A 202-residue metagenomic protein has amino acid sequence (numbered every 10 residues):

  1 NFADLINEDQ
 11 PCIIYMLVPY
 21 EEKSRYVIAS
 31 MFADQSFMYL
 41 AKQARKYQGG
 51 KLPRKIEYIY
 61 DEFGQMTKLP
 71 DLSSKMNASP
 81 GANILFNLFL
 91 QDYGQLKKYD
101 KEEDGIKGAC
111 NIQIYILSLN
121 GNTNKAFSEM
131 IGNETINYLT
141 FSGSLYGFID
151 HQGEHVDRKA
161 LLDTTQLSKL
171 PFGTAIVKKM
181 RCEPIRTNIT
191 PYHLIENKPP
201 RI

Functional and structural regions predicted by a protein language model:
N1-I84, K97, K101, T165-P171 (+2 more regions): P-loop NTPase motor domains
I14, N87, Q113-I114: Hydrophobic/aromatic beta-strand patches that form the interior of the parallel beta-sheet core in alpha/beta enzyme
P19, F63, Q91-Y93, S118-L119: Histidine- and/or cysteine-centered catalytic micro-motif in compact active-site loops
S74-N77, G94-I202: P-loop NTPase motor core of the ASCE superfamily
L85-Q91: Structural recognition of the conserved hydrophobic beta-strand(s) that form the central parallel beta-sheet of P-loop
